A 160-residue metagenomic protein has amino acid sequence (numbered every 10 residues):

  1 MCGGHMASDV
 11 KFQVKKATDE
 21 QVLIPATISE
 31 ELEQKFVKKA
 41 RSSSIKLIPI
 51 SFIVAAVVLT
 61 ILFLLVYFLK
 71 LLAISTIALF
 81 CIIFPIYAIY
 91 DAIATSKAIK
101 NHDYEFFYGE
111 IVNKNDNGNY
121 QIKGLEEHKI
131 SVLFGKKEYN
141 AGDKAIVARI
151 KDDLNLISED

Functional and structural regions predicted by a protein language model:
C2-I45: Cytosolic juxtamembrane N-terminal segments of multi-pass membrane proteins
K35-N101: Alpha-helical transmembrane spans
L69-K70, G135-K136, N155: Short, flexible coil/linker elements and helix-boundary hinge sites characteristic of intrinsically disordered
I99-D116, I146: Structural detector for short beta-strands of small beta-barrel domains
D116-K123: Short aromatic-glycine-enriched beta-strand elements
G124-H128, E159-D160: Secondary-structure transition/turn motif
E127-Y139: Beta-strand/loop nucleic-acid-binding surfaces
Y139-D160: A membrane-cytosol interface segment of integral membrane proteins
